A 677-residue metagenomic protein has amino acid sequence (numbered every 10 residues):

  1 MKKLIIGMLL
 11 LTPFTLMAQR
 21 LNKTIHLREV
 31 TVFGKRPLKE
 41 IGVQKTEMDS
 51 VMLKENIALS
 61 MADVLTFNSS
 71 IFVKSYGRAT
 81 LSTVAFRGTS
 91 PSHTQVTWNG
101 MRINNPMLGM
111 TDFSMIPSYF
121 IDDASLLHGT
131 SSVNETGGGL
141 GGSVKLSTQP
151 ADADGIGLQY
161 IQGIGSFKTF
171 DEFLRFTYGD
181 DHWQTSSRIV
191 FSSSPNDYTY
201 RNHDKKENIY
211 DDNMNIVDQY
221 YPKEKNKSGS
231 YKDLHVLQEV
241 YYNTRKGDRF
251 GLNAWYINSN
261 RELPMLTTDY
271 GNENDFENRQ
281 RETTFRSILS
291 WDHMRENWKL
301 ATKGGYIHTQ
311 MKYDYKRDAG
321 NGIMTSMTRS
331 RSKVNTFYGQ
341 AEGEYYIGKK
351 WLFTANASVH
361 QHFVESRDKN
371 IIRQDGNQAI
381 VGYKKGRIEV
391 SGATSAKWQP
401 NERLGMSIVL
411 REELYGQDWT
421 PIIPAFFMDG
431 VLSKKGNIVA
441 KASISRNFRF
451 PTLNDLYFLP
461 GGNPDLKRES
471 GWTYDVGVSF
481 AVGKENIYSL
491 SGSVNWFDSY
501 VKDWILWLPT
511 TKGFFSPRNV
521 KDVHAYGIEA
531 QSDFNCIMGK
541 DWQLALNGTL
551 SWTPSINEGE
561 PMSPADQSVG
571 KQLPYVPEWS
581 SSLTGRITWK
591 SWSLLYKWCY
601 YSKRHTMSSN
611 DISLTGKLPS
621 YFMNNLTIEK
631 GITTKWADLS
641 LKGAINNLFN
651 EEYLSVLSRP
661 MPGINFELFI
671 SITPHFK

Functional and structural regions predicted by a protein language model:
Q19-K54, P91: Short, acidic, small-residue-rich periplasmic hinge/interaction motif at the N-terminus of Gram-negative outer-membrane
M61-V64, S82-A85, T97, T111-P117 (+3 more regions): N-terminal periplasmic accessory domains that precede and gate Gram-negative outer-membrane beta-barrel machines
A62-N105: Extracytoplasmic beta-strand/coil segments of soluble accessory domains associated with Gram-negative outer-membrane
M101-G129, P460: Short acidic/polar hinge/loop motifs at secondary-structure boundaries that mediate gating or recognition
K168-S193, K205-N260, T283-R295, Y345-F353 (+1 more regions): Transmembrane beta-barrel wall of Gram-negative outer-membrane proteins
Y198, K227-D233, K246-L300, H308-N335: Flexible loop and strand-edge segments within Gram-negative outer membrane beta-barrel domains
R295-Y315, S433, K441, R468-Y526 (+2 more regions): Membrane-embedded beta-barrel scaffold of Gram-negative outer-membrane proteins
Q399-L404, W496-Y500, N519-M607, D638 (+1 more regions): Gram-negative outer-membrane beta-barrel transporters
